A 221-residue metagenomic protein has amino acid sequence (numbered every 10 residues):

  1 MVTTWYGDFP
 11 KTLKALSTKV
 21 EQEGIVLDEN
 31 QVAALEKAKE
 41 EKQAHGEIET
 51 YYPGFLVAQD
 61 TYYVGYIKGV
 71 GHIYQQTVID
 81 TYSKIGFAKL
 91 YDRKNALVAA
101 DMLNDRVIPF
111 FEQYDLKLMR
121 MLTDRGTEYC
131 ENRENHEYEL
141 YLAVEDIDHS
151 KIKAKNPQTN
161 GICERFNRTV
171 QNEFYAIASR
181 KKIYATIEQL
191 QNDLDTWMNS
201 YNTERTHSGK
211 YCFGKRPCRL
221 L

Functional and structural regions predicted by a protein language model:
M1-G7: Major-groove recognition helix of helix-turn-helix-like DNA-binding domains
Y6, N95, N202: Hydrophobic/aromatic-lined pockets within catalytic cores
T12-A15, K19-K37, E41-E49, P53 (+2 more regions): C-terminal domain-tail junction helix/linker
F55-A58, Y63-Q75, T81-N192, N199: RNase H-like DDE/DDD metal-dependent nuclease/strand-transfer catalytic core used by mobile genetic elements
